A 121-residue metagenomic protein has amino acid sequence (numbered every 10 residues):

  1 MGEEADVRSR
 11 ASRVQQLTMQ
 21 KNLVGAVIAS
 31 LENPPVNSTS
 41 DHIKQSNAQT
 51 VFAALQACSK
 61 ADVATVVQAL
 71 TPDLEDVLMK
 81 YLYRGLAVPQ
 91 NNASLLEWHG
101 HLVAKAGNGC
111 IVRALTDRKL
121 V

Functional and structural regions predicted by a protein language model:
M1-C58: Eukaryote-specific detector of the first structured module of a protein
N47-V51, L55-V121: Extended acidic/polar alpha-helical scaffold segments
